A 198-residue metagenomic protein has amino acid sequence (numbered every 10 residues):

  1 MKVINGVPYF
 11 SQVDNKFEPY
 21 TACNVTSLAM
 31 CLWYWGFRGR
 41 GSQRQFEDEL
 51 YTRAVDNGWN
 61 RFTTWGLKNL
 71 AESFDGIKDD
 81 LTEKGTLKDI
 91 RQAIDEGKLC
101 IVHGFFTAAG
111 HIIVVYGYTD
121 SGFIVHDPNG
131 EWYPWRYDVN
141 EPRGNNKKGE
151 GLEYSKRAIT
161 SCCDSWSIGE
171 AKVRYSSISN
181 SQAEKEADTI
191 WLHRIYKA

Functional and structural regions predicted by a protein language model:
M1-W59, F106, T119, Y137-G144 (+2 more regions): Active-site-adjacent structural segments surrounding the nucleophilic cysteine of cysteine proteases and isopeptidases
K2, D95, Y118-A198: Noncatalytic regulatory segments and standalone regulatory/sensor domains
N24-V25, F37, R61, D75 (+6 more regions): Generic hydrophobic/packing signal
V25, T63-L67, L152, K156: A structural signal for well-ordered alpha-helical scaffolds and beta->alpha junctions
L28-L32, K68-E72, R91: Non-transmembrane alpha-helical segments in soluble domains of secreted/periplasmic/extracellular proteins
R40-K88: Catalytic cysteine-centered active-site loop
L81-R136: Active-site-adjacent substructure of cysteine-protease-like catalytic cores
